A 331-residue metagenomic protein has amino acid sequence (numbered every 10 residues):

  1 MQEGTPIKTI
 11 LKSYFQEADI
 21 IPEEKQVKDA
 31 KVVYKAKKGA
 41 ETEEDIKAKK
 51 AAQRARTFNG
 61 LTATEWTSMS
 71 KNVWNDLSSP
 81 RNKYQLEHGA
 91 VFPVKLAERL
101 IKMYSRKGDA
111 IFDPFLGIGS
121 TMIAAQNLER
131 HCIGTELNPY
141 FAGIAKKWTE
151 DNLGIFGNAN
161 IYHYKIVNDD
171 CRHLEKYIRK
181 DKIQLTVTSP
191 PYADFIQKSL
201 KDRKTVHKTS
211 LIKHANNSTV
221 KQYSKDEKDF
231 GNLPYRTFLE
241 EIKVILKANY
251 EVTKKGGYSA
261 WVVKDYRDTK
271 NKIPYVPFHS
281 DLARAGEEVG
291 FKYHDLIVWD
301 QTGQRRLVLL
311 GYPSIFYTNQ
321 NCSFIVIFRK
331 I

Functional and structural regions predicted by a protein language model:
M1-I331: Class I S-adenosyl-L-methionine-dependent methyltransferase catalytic core
